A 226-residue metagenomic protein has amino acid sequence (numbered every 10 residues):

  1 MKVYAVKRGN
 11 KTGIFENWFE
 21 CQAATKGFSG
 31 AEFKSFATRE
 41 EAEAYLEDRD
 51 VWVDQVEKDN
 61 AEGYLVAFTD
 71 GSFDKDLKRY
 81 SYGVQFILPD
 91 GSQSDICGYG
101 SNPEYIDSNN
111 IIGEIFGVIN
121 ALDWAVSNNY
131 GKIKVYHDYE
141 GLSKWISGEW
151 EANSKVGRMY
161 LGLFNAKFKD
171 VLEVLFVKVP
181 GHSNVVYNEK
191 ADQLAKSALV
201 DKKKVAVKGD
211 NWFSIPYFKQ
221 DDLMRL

Functional and structural regions predicted by a protein language model:
K2-N10: A short beta-strand micro-motif
N10-I14, G27-T38, N128: A short, exposed loop/beta-hairpin motif centered on an aromatic-Gly-Thr core
G30-Q55: Short, mixed-charge low-complexity intrinsically disordered segments
K58-I112, D123-W124, L226: RNase H-like nuclease fold core
G71-K78, V118-K190, L194, K203: RNase H catalytic domain
N110-I111, I115, A198: Catalytic phosphate/metal-binding cores of nucleic-acid and nucleotide-processing enzymes, i.e., regions that mediate
K204-L226: Acidic two-metal-ion nuclease catalytic site recognized across multiple nuclease folds, prominently DnaQ/RNase D-T
